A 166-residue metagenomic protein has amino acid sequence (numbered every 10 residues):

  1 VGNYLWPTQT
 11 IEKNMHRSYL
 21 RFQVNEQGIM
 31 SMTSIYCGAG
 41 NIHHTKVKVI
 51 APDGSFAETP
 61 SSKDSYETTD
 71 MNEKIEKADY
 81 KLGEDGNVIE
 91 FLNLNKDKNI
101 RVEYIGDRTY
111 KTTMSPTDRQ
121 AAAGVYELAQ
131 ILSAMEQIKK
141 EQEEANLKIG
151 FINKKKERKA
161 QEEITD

Functional and structural regions predicted by a protein language model:
V1-D166: A generic "folded-domain core" signal
